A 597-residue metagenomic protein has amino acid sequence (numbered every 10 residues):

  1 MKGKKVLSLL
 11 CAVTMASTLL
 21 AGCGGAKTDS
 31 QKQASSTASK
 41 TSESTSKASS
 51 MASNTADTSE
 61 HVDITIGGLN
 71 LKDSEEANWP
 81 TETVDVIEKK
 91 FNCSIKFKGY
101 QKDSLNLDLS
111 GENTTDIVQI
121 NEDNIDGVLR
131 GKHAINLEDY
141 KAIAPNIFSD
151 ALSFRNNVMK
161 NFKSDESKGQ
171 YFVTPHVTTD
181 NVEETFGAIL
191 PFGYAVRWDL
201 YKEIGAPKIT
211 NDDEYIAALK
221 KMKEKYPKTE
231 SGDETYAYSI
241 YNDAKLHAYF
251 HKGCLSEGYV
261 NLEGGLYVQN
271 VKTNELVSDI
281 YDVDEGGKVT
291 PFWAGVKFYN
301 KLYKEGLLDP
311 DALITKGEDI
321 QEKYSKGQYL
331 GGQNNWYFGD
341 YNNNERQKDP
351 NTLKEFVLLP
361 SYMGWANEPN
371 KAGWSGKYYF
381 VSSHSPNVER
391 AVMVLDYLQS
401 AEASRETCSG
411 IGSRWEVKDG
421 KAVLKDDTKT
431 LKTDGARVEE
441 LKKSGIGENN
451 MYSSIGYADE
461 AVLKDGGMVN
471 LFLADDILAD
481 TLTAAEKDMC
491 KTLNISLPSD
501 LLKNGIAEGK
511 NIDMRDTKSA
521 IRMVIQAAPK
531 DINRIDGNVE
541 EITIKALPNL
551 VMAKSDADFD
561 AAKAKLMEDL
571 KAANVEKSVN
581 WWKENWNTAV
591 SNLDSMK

Functional and structural regions predicted by a protein language model:
K2-C11, M15, L19-K597: Extracytoplasmic/secretory soluble proteins
